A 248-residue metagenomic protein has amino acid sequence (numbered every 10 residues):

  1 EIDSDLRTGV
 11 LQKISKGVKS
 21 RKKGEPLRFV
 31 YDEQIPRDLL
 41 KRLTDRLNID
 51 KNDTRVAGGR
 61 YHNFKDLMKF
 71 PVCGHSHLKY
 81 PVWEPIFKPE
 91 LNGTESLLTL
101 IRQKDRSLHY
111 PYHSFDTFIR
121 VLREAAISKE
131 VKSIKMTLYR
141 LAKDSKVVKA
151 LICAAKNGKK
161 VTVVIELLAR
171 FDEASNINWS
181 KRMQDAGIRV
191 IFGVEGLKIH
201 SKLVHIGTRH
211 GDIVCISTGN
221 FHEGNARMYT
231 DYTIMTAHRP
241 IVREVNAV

Functional and structural regions predicted by a protein language model:
E1-V248: N-terminal localization/anchoring segments of enzymes in phospholipid and broader phosphate metabolism
